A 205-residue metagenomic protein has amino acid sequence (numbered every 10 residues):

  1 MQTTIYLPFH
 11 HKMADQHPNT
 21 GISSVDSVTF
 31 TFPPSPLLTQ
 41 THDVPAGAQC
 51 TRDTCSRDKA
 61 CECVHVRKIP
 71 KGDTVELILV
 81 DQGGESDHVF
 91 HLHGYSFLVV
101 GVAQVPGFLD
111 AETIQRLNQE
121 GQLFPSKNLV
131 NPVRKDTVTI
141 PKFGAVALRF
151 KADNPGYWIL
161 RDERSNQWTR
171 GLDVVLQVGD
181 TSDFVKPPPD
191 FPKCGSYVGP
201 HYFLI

Functional and structural regions predicted by a protein language model:
M1-I205: Copper-binding active sites and cupredoxin-like electron-transfer domains, recognizing His/Cys-rich ligand loops
